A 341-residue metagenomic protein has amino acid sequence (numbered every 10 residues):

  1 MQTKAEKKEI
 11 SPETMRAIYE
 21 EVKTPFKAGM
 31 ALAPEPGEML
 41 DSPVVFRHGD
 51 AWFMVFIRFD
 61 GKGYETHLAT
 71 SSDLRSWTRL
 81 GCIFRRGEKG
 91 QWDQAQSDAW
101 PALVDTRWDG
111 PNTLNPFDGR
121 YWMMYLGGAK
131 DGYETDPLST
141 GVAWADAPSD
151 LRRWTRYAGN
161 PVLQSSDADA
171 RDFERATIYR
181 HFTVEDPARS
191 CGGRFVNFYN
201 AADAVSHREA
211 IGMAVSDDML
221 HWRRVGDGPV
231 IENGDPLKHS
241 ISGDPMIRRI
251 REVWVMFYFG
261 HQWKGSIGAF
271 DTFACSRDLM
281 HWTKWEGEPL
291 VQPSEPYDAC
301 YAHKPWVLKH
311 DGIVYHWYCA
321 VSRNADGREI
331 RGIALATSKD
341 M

Functional and structural regions predicted by a protein language model:
M1-A99, L103-Y179, V184-S240, R248-C300 (+1 more regions): Beta-rich carbohydrate-recognition and catalytic domains
P245: Conserved GNAT-family N-acetyltransferase fold
K304: Acidic/His-leaning functional-site neighborhoods
